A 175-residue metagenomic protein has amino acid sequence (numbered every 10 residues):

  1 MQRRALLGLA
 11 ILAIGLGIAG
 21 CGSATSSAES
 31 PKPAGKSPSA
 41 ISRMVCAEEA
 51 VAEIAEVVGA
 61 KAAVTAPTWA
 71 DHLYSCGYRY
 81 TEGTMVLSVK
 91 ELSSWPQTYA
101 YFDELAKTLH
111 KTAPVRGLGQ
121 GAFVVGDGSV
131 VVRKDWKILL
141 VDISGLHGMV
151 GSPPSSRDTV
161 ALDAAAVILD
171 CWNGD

Functional and structural regions predicted by a protein language model:
M1-L9: Bacterial N-terminal signal peptides that target proteins for export
L7, G17-P33: Bacterial lipoprotein signal-peptidase II cleavage site
L12-A13: Repetitive helical segments and hydrophobic/amphipathic motifs
A28-G83, L169-W172: Extracytoplasmic low-complexity, Pro/Thr/Ser/Ala/Gly-rich segments that lie immediately after a secretion/anchoring
S42, E48, E53, M85 (+2 more regions): Subset-of-secretome marker
E56, A100, E104-K107, D163 (+1 more regions): Charged/polar, solvent-exposed surface patches and flexible loops
K61-G117, G121, V125, K134: Short, solvent-exposed recognition patches
A113-D175: A short, solvent-exposed beta-edge/loop patch
